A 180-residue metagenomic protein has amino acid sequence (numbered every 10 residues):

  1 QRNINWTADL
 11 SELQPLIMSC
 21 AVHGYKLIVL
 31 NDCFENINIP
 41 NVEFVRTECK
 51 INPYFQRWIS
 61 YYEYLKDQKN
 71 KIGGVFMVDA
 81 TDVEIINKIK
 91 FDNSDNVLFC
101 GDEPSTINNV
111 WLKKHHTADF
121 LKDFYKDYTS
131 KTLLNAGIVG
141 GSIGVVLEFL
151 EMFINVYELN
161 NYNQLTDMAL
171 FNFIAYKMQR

Functional and structural regions predicted by a protein language model:
Q1-G73, G144: N-terminal anchoring/stem segment of glycosyltransferases
P15, S60, E84, L165 (+1 more regions): Short amphipathic alpha-helical face segments that pack within enzyme cores and frequently flank/anchor catalytic
V29-C33, T47-E48, V78-A80, C100-D102 (+2 more regions): Short His-Asn-centered micro-motif
N38-P40, I85-K90, L150, N172-F173: A short acidic (Asp/Glu
F44-I51, G101-E103, N161-M168: A generic structural motif
W58-L112, L147: GT-A fold catalytic core of metal-dependent nucleotide-sugar glycosyltransferases, centered on the diacidic
K114-S130: Short, flexible, basic/aromatic active-site loop/helix in glycosyltransferases
Y128-R180: Catalytic core and acceptor-binding pocket of nucleotide-sugar-dependent glycosyltransferases
